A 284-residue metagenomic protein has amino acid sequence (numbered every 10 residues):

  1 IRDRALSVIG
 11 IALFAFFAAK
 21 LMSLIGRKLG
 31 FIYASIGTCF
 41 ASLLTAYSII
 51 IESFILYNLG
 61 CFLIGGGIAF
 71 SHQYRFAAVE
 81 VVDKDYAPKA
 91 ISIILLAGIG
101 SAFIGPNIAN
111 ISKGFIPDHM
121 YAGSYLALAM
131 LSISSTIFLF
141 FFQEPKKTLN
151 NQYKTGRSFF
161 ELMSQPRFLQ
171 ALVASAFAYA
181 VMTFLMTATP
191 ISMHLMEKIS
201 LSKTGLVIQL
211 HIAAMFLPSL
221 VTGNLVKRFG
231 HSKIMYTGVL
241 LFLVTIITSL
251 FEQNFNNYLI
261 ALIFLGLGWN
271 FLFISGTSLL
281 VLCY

Functional and structural regions predicted by a protein language model:
R2, T187-V207: Short amphipathic helix-loop junctions that connect adjacent transmembrane helices in Major Facilitator Superfamily/SLC
F14-R27, L217-H231: Helix-to-loop junctions at the C-terminal end of transmembrane segments in multipass secondary transporters
I36-I51, L241-Q253: C-terminal ends and interior cores of transmembrane alpha-helices in multi-pass membrane transporters/permeases
F54-A69, N257-F271: Hydrophobic core of transmembrane alpha-helices in multi-pass small-molecule transporters, especially MFS/SLC-type
N58-L96: Cytoplasmic helix-loop-helix junction between adjacent transmembrane helices in 12-TM secondary transporters
F62, S164-L185, I263: Pair of pore-lining "gating" transmembrane helices in MFS-fold secondary transporters
A109-N110, A129-L149: C-terminal membrane-cytosol helix-exit motif in multi-pass small-molecule transporters
F142-V173: Juxtamembrane intracellular "pre-TM" segments in multi-pass secondary transporters
